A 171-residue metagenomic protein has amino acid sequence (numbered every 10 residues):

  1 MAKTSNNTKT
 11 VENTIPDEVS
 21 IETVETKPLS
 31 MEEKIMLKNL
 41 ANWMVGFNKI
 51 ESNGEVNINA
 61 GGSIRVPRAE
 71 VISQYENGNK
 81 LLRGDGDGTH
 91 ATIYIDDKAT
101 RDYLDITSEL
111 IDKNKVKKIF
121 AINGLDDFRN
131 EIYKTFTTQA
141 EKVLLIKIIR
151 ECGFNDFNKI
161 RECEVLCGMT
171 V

Functional and structural regions predicted by a protein language model:
M1-N7: Arg/Lys-rich low-complexity patches in intrinsically disordered regions that function as generic
N7-T26: N-terminal intrinsically disordered, low-complexity tails
S20-E109: Compact, well-ordered interaction domains used in eukaryotic information-processing assemblies
L110-V171: Charge/polar-rich, low-complexity and marginally structured segments
